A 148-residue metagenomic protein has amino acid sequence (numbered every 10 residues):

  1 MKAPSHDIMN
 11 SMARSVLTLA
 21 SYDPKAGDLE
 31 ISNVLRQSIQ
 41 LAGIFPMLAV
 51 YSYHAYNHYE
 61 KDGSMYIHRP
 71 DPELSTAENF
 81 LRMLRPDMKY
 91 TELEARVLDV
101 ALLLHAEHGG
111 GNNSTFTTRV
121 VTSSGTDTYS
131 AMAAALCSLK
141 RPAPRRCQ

Functional and structural regions predicted by a protein language model:
M1-Q148: Hydrophobic alpha-helical bundle cores within soluble ligand-binding/oligomerization subdomains
